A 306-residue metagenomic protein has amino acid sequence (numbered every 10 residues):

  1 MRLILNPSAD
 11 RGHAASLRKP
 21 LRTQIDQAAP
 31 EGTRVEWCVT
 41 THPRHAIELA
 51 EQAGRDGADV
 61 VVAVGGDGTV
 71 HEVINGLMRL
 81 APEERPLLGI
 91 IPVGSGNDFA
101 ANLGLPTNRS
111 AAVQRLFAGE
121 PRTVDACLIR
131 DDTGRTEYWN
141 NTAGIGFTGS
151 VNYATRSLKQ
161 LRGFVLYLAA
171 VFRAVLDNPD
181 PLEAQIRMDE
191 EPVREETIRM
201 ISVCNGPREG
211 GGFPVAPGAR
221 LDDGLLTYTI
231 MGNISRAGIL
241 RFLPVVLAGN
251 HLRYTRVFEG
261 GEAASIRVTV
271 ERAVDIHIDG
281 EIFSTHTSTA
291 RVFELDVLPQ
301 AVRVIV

Functional and structural regions predicted by a protein language model:
M1-V61, H71: ATP/NTP phosphate-donor binding region
R2, A29, T40, R55 (+1 more regions): Catalytic core of DAGKc-family lipid kinases
P7, V64-G66, I91-V93: Glycine-rich beta-strand-to-loop/alpha-helix junction loops that act as flexible
A15-L17, I74-L77, A101-L103, P214-V215: Short amphipathic alpha-helical segments
A46, G68-V73, D98, V124: Short glycine/serine/threonine-rich phosphate/pyrophosphate-binding segments that cradle anionic phosphate groups
G144, T148, S202-A216, I282: Glycine-rich phosphate/pyrophosphate-binding beta-alpha loops
K159-A169, E209-G211, P217-G238: Gly/Ser/Thr-rich active-site loops/lids in small-molecule metabolic enzymes that frequently grip phosphoryl groups
M188-E190, E195, R220, I230-V306: ATP/nucleoside-binding phosphotransfer catalytic cores, i.e., glycine-rich phosphate-binding loops
